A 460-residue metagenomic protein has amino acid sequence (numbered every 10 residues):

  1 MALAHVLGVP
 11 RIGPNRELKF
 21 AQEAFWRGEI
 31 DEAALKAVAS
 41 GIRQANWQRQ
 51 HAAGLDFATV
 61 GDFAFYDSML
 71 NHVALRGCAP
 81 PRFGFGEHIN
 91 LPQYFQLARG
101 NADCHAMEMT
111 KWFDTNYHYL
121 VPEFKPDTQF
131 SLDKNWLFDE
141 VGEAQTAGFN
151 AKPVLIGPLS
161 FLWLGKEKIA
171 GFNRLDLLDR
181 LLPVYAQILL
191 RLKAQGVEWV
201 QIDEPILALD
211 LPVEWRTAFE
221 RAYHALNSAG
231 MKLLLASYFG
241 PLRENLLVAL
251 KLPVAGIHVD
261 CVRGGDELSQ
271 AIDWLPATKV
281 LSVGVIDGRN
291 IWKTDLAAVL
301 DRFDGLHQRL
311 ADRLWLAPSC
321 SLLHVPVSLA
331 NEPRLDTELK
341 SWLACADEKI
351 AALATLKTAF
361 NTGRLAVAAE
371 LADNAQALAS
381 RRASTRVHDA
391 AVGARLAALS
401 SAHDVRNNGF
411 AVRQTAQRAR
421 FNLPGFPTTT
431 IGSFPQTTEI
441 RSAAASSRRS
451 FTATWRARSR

Functional and structural regions predicted by a protein language model:
M1-R460: Domain-level signal for soluble alpha/beta catalytic cores
